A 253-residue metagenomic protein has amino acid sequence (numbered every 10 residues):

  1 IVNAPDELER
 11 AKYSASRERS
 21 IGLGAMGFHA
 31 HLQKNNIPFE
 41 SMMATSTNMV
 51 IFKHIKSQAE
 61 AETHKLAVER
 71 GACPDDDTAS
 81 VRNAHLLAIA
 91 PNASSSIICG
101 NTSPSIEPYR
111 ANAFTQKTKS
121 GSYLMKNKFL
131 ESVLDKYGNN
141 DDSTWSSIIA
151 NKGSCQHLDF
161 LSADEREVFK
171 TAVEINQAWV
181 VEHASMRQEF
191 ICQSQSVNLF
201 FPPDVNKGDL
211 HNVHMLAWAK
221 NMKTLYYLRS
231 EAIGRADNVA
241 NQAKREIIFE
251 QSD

Functional and structural regions predicted by a protein language model:
I1-A4, L87-D253: Catalytic alpha/beta core of large soluble enzyme barrels
I1-S16, S20, L32-N92, A163 (+1 more regions): Internal maturation/activation junctions in enzymes
I21-A25: Aromatic-lined, polymer-binding surfaces characteristic of secreted/periplasmic polysaccharide-degrading enzymes
